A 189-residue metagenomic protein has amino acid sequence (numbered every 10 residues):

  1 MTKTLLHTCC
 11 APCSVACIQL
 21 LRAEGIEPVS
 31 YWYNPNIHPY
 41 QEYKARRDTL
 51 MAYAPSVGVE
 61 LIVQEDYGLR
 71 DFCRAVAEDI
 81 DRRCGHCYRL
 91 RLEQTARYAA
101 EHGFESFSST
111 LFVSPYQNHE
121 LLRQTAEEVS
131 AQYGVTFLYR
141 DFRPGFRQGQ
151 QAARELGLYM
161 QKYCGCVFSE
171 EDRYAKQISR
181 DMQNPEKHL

Functional and structural regions predicted by a protein language model:
M1-L189: Nucleotide-activated chemistry modules centered on ATP-dependent adenylation/adenylyltransferase
